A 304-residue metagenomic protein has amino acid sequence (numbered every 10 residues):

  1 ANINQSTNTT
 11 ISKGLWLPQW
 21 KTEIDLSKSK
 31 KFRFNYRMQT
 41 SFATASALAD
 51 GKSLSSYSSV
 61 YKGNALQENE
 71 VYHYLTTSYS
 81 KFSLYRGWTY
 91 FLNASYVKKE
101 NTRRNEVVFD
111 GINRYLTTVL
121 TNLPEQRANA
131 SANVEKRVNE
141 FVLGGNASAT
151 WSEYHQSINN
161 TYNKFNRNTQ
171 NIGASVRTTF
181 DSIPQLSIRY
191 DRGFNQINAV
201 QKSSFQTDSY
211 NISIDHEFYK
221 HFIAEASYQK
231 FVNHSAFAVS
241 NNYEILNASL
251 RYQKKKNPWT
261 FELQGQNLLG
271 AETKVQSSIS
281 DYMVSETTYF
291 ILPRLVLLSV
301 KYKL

Functional and structural regions predicted by a protein language model:
A1-L304: Exposed, low-structure sequence patches enriched in small/polar residues
